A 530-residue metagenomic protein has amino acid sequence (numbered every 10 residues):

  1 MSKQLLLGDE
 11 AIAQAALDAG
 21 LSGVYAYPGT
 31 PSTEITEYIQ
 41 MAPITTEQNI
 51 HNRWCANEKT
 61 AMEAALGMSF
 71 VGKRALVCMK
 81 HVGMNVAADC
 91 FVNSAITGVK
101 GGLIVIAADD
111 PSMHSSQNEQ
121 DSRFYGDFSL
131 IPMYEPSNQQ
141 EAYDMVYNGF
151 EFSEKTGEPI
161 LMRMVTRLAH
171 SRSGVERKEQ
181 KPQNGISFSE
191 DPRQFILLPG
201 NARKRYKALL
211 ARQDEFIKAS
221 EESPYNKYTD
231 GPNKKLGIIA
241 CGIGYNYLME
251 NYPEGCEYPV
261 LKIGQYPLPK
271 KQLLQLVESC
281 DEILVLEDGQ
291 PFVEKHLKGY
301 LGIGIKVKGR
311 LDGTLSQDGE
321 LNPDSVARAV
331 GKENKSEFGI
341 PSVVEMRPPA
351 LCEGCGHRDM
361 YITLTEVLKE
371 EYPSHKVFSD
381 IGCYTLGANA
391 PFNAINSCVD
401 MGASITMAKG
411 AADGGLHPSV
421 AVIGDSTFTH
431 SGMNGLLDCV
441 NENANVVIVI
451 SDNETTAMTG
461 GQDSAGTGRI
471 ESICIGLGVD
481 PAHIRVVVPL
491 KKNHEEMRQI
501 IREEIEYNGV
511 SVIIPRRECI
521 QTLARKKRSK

Functional and structural regions predicted by a protein language model:
M1-A13, L17-A19, P136-L351, G356-H357 (+2 more regions): Flexible, low-complexity linker and terminal segments
M1-Q139, R167, E257, F292 (+1 more regions): Thiamine diphosphate
P31, V82-G83, A108-P111, N138-Q140 (+16 more regions): Short, glycine-/Ser/Thr-/acidic-enriched flexible segments
Q40-T45, M249-V260, S472-D480: Short helix-loop-beta junction
T46-C55, T97-A108, F188-Q194, N441-E454 (+1 more regions): A glycine-rich helix N-cap at a beta->alpha junction
C78-M79, I104-A108, L161-R167, I239-A240 (+4 more regions): Short beta-strand segments
A87, H114-S116, H170-S173, N246-E250 (+6 more regions): Short helix/loop capping segments that flank catalytic or ligand/cofactor-binding pockets
S115, L386-V512, I520-R528: Thiamine diphosphate
